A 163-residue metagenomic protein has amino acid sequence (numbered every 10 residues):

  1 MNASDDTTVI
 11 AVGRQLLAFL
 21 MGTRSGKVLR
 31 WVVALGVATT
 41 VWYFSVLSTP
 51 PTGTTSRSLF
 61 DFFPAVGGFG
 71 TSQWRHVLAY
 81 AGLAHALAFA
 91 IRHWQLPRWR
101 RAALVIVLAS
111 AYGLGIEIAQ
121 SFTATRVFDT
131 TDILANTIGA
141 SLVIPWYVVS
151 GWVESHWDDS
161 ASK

Functional and structural regions predicted by a protein language model:
N2-R126, T130, S141-K163: Bulky hydrophobic segments
I133: Conserved post-beta-strand hinge residue in the HATPase_c
